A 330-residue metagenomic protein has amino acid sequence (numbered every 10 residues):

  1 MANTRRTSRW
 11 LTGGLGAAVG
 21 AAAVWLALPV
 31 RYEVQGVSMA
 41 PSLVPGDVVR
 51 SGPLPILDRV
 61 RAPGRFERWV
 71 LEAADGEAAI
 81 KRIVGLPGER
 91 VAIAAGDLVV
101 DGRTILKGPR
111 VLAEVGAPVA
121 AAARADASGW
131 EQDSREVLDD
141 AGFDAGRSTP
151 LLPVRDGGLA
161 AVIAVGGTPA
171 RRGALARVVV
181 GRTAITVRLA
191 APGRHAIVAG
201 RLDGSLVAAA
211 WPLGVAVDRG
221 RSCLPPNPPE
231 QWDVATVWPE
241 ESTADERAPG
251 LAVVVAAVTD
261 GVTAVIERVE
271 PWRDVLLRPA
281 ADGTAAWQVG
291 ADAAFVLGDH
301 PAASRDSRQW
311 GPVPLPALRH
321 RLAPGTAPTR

Functional and structural regions predicted by a protein language model:
M1-R330: Extended hydrophobic leader/signal-anchor segments used for secretion and membrane insertion
